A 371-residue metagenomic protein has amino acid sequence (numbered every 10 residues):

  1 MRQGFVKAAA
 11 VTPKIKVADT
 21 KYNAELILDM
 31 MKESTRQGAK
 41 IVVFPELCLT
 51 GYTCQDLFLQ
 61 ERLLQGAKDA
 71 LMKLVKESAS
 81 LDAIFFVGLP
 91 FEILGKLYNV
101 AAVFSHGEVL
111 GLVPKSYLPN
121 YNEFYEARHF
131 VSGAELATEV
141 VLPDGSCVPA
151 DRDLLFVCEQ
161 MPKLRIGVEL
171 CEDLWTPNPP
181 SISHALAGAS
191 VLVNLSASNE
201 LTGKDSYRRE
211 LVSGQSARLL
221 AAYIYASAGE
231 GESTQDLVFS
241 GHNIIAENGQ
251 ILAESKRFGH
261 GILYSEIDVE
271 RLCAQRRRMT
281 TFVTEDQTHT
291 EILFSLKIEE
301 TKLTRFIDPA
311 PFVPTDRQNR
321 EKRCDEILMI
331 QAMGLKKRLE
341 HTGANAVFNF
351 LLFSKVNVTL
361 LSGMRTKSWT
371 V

Functional and structural regions predicted by a protein language model:
M1-V371: Enzyme catalytic cores with a strong preference for nitrogen-chemistry domains
